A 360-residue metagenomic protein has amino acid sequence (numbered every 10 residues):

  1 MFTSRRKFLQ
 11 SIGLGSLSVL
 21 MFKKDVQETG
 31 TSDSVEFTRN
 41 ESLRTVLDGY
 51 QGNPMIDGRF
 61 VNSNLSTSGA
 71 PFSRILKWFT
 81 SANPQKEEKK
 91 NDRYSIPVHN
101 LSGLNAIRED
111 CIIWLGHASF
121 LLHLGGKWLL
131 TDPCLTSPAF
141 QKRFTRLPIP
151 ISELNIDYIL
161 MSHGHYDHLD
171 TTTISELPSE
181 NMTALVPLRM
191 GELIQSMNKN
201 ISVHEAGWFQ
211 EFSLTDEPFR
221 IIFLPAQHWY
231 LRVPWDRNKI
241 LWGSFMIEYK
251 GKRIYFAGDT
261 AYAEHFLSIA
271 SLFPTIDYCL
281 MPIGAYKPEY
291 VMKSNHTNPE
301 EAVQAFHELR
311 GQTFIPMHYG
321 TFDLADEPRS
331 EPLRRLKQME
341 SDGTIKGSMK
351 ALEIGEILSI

Functional and structural regions predicted by a protein language model:
F2, K7-S137, S152, E248-F256 (+1 more regions): Metallo-beta-lactamase
F2-K7, S11, T38-E41, P54 (+7 more regions): Cap/insert and terminal regions of metallo-dependent hydrolase folds
K86-E109, P187-K252, R335-E356: Metallo-beta-lactamase
C111-I113, S137-R146, H168, E205 (+3 more regions): Short gly/ser/thr-rich secondary-structure transition/capping motifs
S119-H123, L214-D277, K293, T297-E301: Catalytic core of the metallo-beta-lactamase
L122, D132, H163, I221 (+4 more regions): Divalent metal-coordination and catalytic microenvironments
P133-L135, G164, A226-Q227, G258-T260 (+2 more regions): Active-site metal-binding loops of divalent metal-dependent hydrolases
F140-V186, S202, P274-L280: Active-site metal-binding motif and surrounding structural segment of the metallo-beta-lactamase
